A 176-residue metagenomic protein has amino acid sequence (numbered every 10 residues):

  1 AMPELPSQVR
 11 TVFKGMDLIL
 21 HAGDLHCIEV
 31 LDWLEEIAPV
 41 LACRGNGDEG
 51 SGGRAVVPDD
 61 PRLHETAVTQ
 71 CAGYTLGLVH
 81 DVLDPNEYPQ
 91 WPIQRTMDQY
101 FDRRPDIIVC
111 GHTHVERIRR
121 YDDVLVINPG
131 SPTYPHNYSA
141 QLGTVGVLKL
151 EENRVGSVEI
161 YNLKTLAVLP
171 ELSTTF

Functional and structural regions predicted by a protein language model:
A1, T75-V82, L125-G130, E159: Active-site-proximal beta-strand elements of phosphoester/diester hydrolases
A1-M2, L25-H26, N46-D48, V82-D84 (+2 more regions): Catalytic metal-binding/acid-base residues of hydrolase active sites
A1-V40, V56-E65, A72-G73, Q141-L142 (+1 more regions): N-terminal active-site segment of His-dependent metallophosphoesterases
I19, D24, L34, G45 (+4 more regions): Divalent metal-coordination and catalytic microenvironments
V40-C43, E87-R154: Conserved beta-sheet core of the metallophosphoesterase superfamily
E49, R54-R104, P132-S139: Active-site-proximal segments of metal-dependent phosphoesterases and phosphodiesterases across multiple
T66-V68, L78, I118, V145-V147 (+1 more regions): Conserved hydrophobic/aromatic beta-strand scaffold that supports enzyme active sites
E151-F176: Charged phosphate-binding loop/patch that engages nucleotide di/tri-phosphates or the phosphate backbone of nucleic
